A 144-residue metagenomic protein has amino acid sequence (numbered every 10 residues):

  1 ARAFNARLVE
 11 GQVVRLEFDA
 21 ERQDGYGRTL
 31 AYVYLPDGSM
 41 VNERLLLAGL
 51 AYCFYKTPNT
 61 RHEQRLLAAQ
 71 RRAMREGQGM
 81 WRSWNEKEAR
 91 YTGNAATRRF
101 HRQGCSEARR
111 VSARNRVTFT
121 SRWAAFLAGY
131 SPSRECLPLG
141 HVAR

Functional and structural regions predicted by a protein language model:
A1-R144: Small beta-barrel nucleic-acid-binding modules, primarily SNase/OB-fold domains and secondarily Tudor-like barrels
